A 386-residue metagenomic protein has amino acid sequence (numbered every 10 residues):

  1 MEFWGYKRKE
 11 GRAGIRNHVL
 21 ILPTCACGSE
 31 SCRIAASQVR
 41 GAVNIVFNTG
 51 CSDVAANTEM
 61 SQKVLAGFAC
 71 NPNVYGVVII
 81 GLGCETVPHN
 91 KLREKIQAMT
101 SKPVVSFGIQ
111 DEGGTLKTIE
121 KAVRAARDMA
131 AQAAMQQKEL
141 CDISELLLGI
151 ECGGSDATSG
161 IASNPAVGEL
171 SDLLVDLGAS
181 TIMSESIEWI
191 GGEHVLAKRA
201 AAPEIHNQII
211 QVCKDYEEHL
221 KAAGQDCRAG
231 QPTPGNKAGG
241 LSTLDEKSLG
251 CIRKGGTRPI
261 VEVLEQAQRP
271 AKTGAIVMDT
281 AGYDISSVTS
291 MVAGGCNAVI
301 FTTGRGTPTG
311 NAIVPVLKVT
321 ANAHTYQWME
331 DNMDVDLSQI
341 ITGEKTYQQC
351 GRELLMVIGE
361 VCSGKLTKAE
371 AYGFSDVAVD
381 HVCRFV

Functional and structural regions predicted by a protein language model:
M1-A298, T302-V386: Metallocofactor- and cofactor-centric catalytic cores in central/energy metabolism, strongly enriched
